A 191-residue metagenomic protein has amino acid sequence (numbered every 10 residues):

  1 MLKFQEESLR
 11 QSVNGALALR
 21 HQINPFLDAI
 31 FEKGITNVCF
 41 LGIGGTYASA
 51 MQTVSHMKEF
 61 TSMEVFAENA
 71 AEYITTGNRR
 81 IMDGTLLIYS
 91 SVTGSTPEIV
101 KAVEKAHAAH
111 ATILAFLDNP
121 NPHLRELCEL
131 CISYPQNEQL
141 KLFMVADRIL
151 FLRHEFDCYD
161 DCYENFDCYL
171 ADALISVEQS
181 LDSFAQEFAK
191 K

Functional and structural regions predicted by a protein language model:
M1-A18: N-terminal amphipathic/basic leader segments beginning at the initiator methionine
G15-G34, S176-K190: A short, well-structured juxtamembrane/interface segment
F31-D167, A171: Glycine-rich phosphate-binding loops that contact phosphosugars or nucleotide phosphates
C131-M144, I175-K191: Short, intrinsically disordered, charge-balanced linker/junction segments flanking boundaries in proteins
